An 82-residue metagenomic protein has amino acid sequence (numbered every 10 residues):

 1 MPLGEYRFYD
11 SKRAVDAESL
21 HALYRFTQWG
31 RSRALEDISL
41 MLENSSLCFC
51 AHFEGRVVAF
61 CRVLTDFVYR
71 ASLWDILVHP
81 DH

Functional and structural regions predicted by a protein language model:
M1-L35: Short amphipathic alpha-helix that is part of the acyltransferase structural core
D37-L77: A conserved beta-strand-loop-helix scaffold within acyl/acetyltransferase catalytic domains
H79-H82: Conserved glycine-rich acetyl-CoA-binding loop
